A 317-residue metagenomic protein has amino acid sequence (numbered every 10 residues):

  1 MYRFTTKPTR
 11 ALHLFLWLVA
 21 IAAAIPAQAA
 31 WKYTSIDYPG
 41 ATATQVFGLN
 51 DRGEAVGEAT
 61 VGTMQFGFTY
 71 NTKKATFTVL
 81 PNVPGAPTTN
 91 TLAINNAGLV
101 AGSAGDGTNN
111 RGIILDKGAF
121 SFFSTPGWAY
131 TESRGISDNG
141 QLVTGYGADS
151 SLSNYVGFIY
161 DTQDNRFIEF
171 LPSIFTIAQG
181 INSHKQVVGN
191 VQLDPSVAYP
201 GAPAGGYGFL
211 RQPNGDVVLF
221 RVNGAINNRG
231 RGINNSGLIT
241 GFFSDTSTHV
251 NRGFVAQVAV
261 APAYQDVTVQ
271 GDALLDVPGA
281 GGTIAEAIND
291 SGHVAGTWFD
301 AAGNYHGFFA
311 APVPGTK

Functional and structural regions predicted by a protein language model:
M1-A11: N-terminal secretory signal peptides that target proteins for export/translocation
H13-A24: Bacterial N-terminal signal peptides
A27-K317: Residue-level hotspots at or immediately adjacent to binding/recognition sites across diverse folds
